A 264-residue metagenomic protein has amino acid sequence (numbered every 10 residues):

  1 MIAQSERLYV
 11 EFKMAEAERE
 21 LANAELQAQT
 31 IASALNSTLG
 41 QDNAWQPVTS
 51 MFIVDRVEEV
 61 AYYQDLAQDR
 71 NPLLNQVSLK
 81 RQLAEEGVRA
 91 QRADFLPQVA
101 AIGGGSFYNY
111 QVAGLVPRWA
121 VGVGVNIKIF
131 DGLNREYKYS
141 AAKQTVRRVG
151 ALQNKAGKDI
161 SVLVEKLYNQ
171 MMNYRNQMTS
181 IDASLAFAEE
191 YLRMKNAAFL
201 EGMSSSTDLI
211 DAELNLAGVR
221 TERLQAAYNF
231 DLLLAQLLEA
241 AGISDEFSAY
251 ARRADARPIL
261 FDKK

Functional and structural regions predicted by a protein language model:
M1-L66, Q170, Y174, N215-L216 (+1 more regions): Periplasmic alpha-helical coiled-coil/stalk elements that build and connect Gram-negative outer-membrane
I2, E11, Q41-G104, F247-K264: Amphipathic alpha-helical coiled-coil scaffold segments and their short linker/junction regions
E6, S33, P97, W119-V121: Envelope-exposed proteins and targeting segments
V10-K13, I31, Q76-Q91, Y137-E222 (+1 more regions): Amphipathic alpha-helical coiled-coil segments
L35, V123-I127, A226: Residues on the lipid-exposed face of transmembrane beta-strands in outer-membrane beta-barrel proteins
L39, Q64-Q68, F199-L200, E239: Hydrophobic residues in alpha-helical segments
N75, D94-W119, N126-S140, V146: Small/polar (Gly/Ser/Thr/Ala-rich) solvent-exposed segments that form structured loops/beta-strands/short helices used
E222-K264: Acidic, low-complexity, intrinsically disordered peripheral segments
